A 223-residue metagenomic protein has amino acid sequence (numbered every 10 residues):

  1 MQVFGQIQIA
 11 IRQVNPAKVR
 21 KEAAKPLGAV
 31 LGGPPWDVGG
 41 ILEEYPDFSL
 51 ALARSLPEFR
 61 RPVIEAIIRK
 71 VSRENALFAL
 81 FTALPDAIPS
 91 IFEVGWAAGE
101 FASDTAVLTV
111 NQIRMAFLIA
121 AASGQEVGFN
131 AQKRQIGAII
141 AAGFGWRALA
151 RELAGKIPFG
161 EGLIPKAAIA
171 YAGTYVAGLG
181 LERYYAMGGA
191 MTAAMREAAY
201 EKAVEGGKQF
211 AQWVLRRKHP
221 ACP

Functional and structural regions predicted by a protein language model:
M1-A87, M115-Q132, A167-P223: Terminal, membrane-proximal amphipathic helices and intrinsically disordered targeting/regulatory segments
F81-S103, R151-I169: Short hydrophobic membrane-inserting alpha-helices and related fusion/pore-forming segments
F101-L118, I140: Generic alpha-helical transmembrane segments
A106-T109, N130-G143, L163, A167 (+1 more regions): Alpha-helical transmembrane segments of multi-pass membrane proteins, especially transporters and channels
Q112, G145, L149, G173: Catalytic-loop motifs flanking and including active-site residues across diverse enzymes
I119, S123, V127-A154: A structural-propensity feature for long, helix-poor, extended segments
F144-P165, W213-P223: Amphipathic, soluble alpha/beta structural segments
